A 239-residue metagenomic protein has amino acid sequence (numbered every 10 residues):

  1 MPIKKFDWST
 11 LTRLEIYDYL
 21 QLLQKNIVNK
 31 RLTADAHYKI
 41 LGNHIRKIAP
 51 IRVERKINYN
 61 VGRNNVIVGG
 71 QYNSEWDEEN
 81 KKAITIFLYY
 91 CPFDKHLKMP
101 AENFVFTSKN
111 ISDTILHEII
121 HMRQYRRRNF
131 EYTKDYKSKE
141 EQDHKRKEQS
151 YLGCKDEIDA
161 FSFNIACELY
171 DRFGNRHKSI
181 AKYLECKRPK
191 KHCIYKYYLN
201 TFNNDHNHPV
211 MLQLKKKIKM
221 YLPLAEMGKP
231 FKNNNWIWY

Functional and structural regions predicted by a protein language model:
L11-T12, I27-R31, I51, V105 (+1 more regions): Compositionally biased low-complexity segments enriched in polar/charged residues
L23-A49: Zn2+-dependent metallopeptidase catalytic core
G62-K109, I119-R126: Active-site scaffold of zinc-dependent metalloenzymes
F106, N110-I111, K155, D159: Amphipathic alpha-helical recognition patches that constitute DNA-binding helices
K109, Y125-G153: Post-HEXXH active-site segment of zinc metalloproteases
E118-K134, D159, A166: Catalytic Zn2+-binding segment of zinc metalloproteases
H144-E157, S162-Y239: Long, well-structured alpha-helical subdomains associated with metal-dependent extracellular/ecto-lumenal hydrolases
